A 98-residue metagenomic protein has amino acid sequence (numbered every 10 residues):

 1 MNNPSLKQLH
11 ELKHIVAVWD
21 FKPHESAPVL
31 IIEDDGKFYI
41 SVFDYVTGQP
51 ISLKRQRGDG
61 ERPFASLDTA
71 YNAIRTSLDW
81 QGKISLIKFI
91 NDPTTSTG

Functional and structural regions predicted by a protein language model:
M1-E25: Negatively charged, low-complexity tracts enriched in Asp/Glu with abundant Ser/Thr
L6-L9, Q81, I87: Small, basic N-terminal interaction modules of short regulatory proteins
I15-W19, L30-I31, I87: Hydrophobic transmembrane signal anchors and adjacent membrane-proximal interface regions, especially in viral
E25-L30, Y71: Short secondary-structure capping/turn segments at boundaries of alpha-helices and beta-strands
V29-D59, W80: Short aromatic-glycine-(Arg/Gly/Cys) micro-motifs in beta-strand/loop hairpins
P63-L78: A short, charged, amphipathic alpha-helix used as a generic interaction element across diverse proteins
K83-G98: Intrinsically disordered, low-complexity charged/polar segments
